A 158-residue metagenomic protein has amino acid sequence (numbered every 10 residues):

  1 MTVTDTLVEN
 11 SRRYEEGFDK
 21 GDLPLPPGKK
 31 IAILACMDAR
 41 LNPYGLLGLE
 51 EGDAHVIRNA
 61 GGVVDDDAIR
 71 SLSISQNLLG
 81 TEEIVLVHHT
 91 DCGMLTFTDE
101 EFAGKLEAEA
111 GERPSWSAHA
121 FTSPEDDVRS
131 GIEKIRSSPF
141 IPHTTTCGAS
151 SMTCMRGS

Functional and structural regions predicted by a protein language model:
M1-P27, G62-D67, I74, L78-L79 (+1 more regions): Divalent-metal-activated hydrolytic enzyme cores
R13, G17-R70: Conserved beta-strand-loop surface patch within small alpha/beta domains used for substrate/adaptor or ligand engagement
L34-C36, R58, V87-H89, S150-T153: Short beta-strand segments
M37-R40, T90-M94: Gly/Ser/Thr-rich loops at beta-strand to alpha-helix junctions that form or flank small-molecule/cofactor-binding
L46, E50, N59, D91 (+2 more regions): Short glycine/serine/threonine-biased micro-segments
L78-H89: Ordered, amphipathic secondary-structure segments that act as subunit-interaction surfaces in large macromolecular
